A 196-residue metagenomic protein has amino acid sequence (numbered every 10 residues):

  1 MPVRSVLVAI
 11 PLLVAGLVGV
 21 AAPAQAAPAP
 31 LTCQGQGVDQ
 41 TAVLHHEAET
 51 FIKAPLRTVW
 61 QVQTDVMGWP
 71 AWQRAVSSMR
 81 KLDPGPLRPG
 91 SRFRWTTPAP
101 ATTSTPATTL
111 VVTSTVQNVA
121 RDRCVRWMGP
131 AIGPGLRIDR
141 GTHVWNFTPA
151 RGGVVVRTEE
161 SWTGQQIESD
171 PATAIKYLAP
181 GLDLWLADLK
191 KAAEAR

Functional and structural regions predicted by a protein language model:
M1-A26: Secretory targeting and sorting signals
A24-D83: Hydrophobic ligand-binding cavity/cleft-lining segments
V43-F51, R92, V111, C124 (+2 more regions): Intrinsic-disorder/low-complexity, polar/charged segments enriched in Ser/Thr/Lys/Arg/Asp/Glu/Gln
F51, T58-Q61, A71, V111 (+4 more regions): Extracytoplasmic/secreted proteins, especially bacterial periplasmic and envelope-associated proteins
T58-Q63, W69, F93, V116 (+3 more regions): Hydrophobic pocket/interface hotspot
Q61-R74, P98, R121, A187-E194: Sec-exported extracytoplasmic/periplasmic mature domains
K81-G135, K191-R196: Glycine-rich portal/gate segments that line the openings of hydrophobic small-molecule binding cavities
M128-P180, L184: Beta-strand/loop substructures that line and gate deep hydrophobic ligand-binding cavities in soluble
